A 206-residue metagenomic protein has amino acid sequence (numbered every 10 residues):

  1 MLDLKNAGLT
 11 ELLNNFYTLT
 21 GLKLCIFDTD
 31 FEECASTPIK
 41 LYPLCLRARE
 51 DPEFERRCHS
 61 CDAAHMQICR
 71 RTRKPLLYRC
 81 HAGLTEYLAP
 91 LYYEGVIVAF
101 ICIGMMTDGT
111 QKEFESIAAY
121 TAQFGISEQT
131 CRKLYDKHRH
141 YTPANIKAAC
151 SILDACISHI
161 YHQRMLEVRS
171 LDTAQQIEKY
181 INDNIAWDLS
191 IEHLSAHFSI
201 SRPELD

Functional and structural regions predicted by a protein language model:
M1-L84: Structured interaction and signal-relay segments at domain junctions
M1-T20, A99-S170: Juxtadomain coupling helices with adjacent low-complexity linkers
A63-S116: Sensory/regulatory domains in signal-transduction proteins
R169-I177: N-terminal positioning helix adjacent to the helix-turn-helix/winged-helix DNA-binding module
E178-S190: Basic, amphipathic alpha-helical hairpins
I191-D206: Basic/polar phosphate-binding segments, predominantly the helix-turn-helix DNA-binding elements of transcriptional
